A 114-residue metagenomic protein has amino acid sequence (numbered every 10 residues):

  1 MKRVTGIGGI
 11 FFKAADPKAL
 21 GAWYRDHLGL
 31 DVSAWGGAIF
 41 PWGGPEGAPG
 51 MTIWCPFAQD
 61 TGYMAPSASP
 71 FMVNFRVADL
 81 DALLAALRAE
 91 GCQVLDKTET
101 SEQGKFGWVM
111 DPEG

Functional and structural regions predicted by a protein language model:
M1, G47, M64-P66, T100: Sterically constrained small-residue positions within well-ordered secondary structures of folded domains
M1-G9, W35, L84-G114: Vicinal oxygen chelate
M1-T5, F11-W54, A89: Core segments of cupin and vicinal oxygen chelate
I7-A15, D60-R88, K105-M110: Vicinal oxygen chelate
L28-D31, R76, D96-E99: Short linear motifs in intrinsically disordered
G50-T52, F57-M64: A solvent-exposed interaction/effector surface
